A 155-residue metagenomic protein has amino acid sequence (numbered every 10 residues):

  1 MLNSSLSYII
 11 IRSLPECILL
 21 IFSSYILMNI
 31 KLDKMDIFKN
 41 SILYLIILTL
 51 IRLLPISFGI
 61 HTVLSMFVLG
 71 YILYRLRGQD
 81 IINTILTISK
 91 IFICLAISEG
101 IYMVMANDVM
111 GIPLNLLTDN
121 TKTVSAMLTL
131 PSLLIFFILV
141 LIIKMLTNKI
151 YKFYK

Functional and structural regions predicted by a protein language model:
M1-E16, V124-T129: Hydrophobic transmembrane alpha-helical segments in integral membrane proteins
S13-N29: N-terminal signal-anchor/start-transfer transmembrane helix
L20-S23, I47, M66-L76, I93-A96: Alpha-helical transmembrane segments and their membrane-interface exit regions
M35-I37, I56-S65, N83: Short, aromatic-rich membrane-interface segments at the entry and exit of alpha-helical transmembrane domains
N40-H61: A generic, lipid-embedded transmembrane alpha helix
L45-I51, M66-I72, T129-M145: Hydrophobic core of alpha-helical transmembrane segments in multi-pass integral membrane proteins
F92-M105: Mid-bilayer segments of alpha-helical transmembrane spans in multi-pass integral membrane proteins that mediate
Y102-K155: C-terminal membrane-adjacent module
